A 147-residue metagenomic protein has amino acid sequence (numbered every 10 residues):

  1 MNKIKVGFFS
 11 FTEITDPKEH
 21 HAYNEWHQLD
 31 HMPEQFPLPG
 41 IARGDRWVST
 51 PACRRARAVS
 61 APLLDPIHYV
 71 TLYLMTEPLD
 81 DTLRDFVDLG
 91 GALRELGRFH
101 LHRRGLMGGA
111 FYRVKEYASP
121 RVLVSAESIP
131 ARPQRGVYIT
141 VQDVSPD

Functional and structural regions predicted by a protein language model:
M1-D147: Macromolecular interaction modules
